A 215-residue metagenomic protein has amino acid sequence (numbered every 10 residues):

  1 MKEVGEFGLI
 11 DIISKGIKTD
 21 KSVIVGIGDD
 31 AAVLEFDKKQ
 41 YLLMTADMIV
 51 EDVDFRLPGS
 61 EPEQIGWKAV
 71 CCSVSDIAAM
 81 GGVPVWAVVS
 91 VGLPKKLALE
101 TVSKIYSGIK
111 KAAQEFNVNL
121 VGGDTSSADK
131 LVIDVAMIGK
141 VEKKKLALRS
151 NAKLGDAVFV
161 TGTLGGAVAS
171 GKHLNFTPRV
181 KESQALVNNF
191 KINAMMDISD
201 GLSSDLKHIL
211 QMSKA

Functional and structural regions predicted by a protein language model:
M1-A215: Helix-biased detector of long, well-ordered alpha-helical tracts
